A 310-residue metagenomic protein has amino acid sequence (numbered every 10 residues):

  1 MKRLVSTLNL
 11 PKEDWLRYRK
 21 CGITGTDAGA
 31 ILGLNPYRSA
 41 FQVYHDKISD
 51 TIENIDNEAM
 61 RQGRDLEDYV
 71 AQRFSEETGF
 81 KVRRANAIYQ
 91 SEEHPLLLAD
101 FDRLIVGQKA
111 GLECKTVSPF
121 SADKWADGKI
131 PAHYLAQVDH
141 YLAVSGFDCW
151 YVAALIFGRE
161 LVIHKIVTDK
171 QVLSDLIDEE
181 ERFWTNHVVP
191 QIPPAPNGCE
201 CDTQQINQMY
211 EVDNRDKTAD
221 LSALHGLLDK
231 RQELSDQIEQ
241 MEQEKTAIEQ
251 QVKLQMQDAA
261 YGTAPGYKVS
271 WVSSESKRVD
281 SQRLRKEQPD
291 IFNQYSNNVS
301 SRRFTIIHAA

Functional and structural regions predicted by a protein language model:
M1-A310: Accessory terminal regions of nucleic-acid processing enzymes
